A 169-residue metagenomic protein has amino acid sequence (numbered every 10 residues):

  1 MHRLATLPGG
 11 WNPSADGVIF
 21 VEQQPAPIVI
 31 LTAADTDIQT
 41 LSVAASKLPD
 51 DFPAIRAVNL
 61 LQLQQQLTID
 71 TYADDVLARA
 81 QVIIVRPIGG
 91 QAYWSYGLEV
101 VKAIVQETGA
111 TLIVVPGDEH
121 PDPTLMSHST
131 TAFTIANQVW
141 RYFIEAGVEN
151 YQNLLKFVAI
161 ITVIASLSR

Functional and structural regions predicted by a protein language model:
M1-R169: An N-terminal assembly and electron-transfer interface module characteristic of large anaerobic redox and radical
